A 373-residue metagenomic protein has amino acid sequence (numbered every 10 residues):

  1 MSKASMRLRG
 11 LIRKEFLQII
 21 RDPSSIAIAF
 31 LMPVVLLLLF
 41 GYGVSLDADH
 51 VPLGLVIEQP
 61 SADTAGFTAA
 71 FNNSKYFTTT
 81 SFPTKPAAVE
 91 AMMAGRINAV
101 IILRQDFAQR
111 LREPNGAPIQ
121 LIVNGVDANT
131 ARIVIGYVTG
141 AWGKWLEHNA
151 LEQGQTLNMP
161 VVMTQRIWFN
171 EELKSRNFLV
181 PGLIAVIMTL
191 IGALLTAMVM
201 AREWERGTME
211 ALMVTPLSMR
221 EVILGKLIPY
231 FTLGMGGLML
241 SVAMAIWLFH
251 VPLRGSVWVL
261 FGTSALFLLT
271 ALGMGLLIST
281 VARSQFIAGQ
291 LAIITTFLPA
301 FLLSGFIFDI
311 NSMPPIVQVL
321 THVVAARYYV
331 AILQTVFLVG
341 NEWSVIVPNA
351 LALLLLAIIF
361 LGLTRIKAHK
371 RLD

Functional and structural regions predicted by a protein language model:
M1-N177, V345, K370: Extracytoplasmic/periplasmic domains immediately adjacent to an N-terminal transmembrane anchor in multi-pass membrane
S5, A185-T189, L233, G237 (+3 more regions): Alpha-helical transmembrane segments of multi-pass membrane transport proteins
I19, G95, L194-T215, L227 (+1 more regions): Transmembrane helix boundary and interhelical loop/hinge segments in multi-pass membrane proteins
D22, S218-M219, E342: Short coil/turn motifs that cap or connect alpha-helices
A27, L31, T208-M209, V222-T232 (+1 more regions): Short hydrophobic alpha-helical segments within the ABC transporter permease transmembrane module
P60, T80, E90, V242 (+1 more regions): Membrane-spanning alpha-helical segments of multipass transporters and channels
V180-T196: Long, hydrophobic alpha-helical segments
M219-M244, F261, A265, A350 (+1 more regions): Selective transmembrane-helix segments that form parts of the transport pathway or gating/packing helices in multipass
